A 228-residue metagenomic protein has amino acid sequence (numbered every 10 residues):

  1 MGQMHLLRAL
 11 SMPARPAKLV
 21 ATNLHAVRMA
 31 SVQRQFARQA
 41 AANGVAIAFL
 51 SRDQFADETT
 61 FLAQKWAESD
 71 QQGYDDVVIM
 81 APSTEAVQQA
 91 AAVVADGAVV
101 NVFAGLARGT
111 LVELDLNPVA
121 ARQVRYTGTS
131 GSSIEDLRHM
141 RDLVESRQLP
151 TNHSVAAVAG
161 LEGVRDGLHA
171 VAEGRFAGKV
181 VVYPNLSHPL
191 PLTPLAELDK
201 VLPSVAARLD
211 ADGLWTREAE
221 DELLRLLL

Functional and structural regions predicted by a protein language model:
M1-F55: Mid-domain Rossmann-like dinucleotide-binding core that forms the NAD(H)/NADP(H) cofactor-binding site
M12, A92-D96: Conserved helix-to-beta-strand junction in the class I
A17, A98-V99: Glycine-centered, small-residue-biased loops immediately flanking beta-strands in adenine/cofactor-binding cores
H25, D53-F55, A104-R108, G131-S132: Short, acidic/turn-prone active-site loops that include or flank metal/cofactor- and phosphate-binding residues
A26-V32, R108-V112, P189-P191: Short, charged/polar "capping" segments at the starts of alpha-helices and the immediately preceding loops
Q33-N43, D53-A67, Q71-G73, V78-A92 (+1 more regions): C-terminal hydrophobic helical "lid"/dimerization subdomain of Rossmann-like NAD(P)H-dependent oxidoreductases
T84-A92, F103-V124, E135-H139: Rossmann-fold NAD(P)-binding glycine/threonine-rich loop
A121-G128, T151-N152: Short beta-alpha connecting loops at secondary-structure transitions that line or flank enzyme active sites
